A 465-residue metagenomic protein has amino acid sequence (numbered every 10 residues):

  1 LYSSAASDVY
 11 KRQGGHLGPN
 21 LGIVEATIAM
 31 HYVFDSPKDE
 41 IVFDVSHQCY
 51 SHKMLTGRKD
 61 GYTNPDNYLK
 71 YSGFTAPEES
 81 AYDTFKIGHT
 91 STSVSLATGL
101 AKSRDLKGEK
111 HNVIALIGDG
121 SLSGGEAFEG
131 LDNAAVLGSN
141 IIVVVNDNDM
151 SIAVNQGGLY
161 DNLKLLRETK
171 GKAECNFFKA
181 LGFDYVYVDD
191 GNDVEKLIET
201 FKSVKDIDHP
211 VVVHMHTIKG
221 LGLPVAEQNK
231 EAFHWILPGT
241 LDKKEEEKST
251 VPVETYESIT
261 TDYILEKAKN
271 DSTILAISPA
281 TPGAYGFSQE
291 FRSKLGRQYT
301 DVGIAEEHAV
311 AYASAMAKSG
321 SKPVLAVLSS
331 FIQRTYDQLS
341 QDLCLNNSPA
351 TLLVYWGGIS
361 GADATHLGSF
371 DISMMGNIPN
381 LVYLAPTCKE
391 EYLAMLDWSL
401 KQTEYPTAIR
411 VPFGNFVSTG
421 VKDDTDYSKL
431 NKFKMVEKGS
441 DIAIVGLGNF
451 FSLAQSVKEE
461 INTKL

Functional and structural regions predicted by a protein language model:
L1-A6, Y10: Single conserved hydrophobic/aromatic residue that forms the stacking wall/gate of nucleotide- or nucleobase-binding
Y10-Q13, D83-T240, K244-V253, E257-S258 (+2 more regions): Glycine-rich ThDP/TPP pyrophosphate-binding loop and its adjacent helix/strand module within ThDP-dependent enzymes
H16-L137, I274, P279, S288-Q289: Cofactor-binding active-site loop characterized by glycine-rich and histidine/acidic residues
C49-Y50, S123, D149-A153, G220 (+4 more regions): Short gly/pro/ser/thr-enriched loop/turn and capping motifs at secondary-structure boundaries
D60-Y71, V136-M150, C344-W356: A glycine-rich helix N-cap at a beta->alpha junction
V154-N155, D161-K164, R297, V324 (+3 more regions): Short beta-alpha connecting loops at secondary-structure transitions that line or flank enzyme active sites
L223-Q333, Q338-S348, N431, S440 (+1 more regions): Non-catalytic terminal/interface segments that mediate subunit docking, oligomerization, and allosteric communication
T365-F370: Flexible, small-/acidic-enriched active-site or ligand-binding loops
